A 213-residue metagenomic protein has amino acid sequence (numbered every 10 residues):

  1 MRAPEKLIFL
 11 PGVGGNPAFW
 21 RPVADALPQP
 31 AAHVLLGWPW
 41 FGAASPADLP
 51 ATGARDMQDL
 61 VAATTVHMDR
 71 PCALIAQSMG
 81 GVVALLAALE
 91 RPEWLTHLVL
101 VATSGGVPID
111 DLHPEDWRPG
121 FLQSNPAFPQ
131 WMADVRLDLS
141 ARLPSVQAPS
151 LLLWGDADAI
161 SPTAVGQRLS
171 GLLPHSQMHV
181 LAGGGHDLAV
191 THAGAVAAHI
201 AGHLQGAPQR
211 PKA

Functional and structural regions predicted by a protein language model:
R2-P46: Conserved HGGG/HGGXW glycine-rich cap/lid loop of the alpha/beta-hydrolase fold
V34-A73, A198: Active-site loop/oxyanion-hole signature of alpha/beta-hydrolase fold enzymes
P50, L85, L89, W94-F128: Flexible "cap/lid" loop of the alpha/beta hydrolase fold
A76-G80, A84: Gly/Ala-rich beta-loop-alpha elbow adjacent to hydrolase catalytic centers
A127-R142: Active-site nucleophile elbow and catalytic-triad environment of alpha/beta-hydrolase enzymes
V146, L152-W154, D158: Short beta-strand/loop motif that positions the catalytic acidic residue of the alpha/beta-hydrolase fold
A159-V165: Conserved alpha/beta-hydrolase "acid-adjacent" motif
G184-A193: Catalytic histidine-centered segment of alpha/beta-hydrolase-like enzymes
